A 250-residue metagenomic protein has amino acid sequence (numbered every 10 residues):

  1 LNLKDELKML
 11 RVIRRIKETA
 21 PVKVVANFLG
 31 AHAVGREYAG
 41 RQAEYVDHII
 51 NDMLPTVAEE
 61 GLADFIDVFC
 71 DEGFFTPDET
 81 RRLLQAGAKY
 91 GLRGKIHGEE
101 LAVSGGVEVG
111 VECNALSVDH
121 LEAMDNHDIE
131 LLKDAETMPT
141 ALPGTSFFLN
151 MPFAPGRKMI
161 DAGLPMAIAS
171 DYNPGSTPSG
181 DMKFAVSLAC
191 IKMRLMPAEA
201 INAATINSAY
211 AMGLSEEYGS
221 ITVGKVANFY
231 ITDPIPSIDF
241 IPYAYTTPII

Functional and structural regions predicted by a protein language model:
L1-G105: Metal-coordinating catalytic core of metallo-dependent amide/deamination hydrolases
L7-V12, R82-A86, E112, G156-K158 (+2 more regions): Short, solvent-exposed amphipathic alpha-helical segments in soluble enzyme and RNA/protein-processing domains
A63, E136, D161-P165, V226-A227 (+1 more regions): Active-site lining segments that contact anionic ligands and/or coordinate catalytic metals
F65-V68, S117, F229: Well-ordered beta-strand positions
R93, V103-E217, T232-P236: Active-site-adjacent C-terminal substructures of enzyme catalytic domains
I206, V226-I250: C-terminal cap of metal-dependent C-N hydrolases
